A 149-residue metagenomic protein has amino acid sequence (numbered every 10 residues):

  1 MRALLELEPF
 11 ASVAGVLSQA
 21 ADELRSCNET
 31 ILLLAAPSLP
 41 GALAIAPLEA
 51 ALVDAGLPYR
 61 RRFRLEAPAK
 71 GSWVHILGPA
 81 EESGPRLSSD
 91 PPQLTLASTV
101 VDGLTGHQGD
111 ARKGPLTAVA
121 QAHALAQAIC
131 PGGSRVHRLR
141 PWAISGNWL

Functional and structural regions predicted by a protein language model:
M1-L149: Replace "Mg2+/Mn2+-dependent" with "divalent metal-dependent
